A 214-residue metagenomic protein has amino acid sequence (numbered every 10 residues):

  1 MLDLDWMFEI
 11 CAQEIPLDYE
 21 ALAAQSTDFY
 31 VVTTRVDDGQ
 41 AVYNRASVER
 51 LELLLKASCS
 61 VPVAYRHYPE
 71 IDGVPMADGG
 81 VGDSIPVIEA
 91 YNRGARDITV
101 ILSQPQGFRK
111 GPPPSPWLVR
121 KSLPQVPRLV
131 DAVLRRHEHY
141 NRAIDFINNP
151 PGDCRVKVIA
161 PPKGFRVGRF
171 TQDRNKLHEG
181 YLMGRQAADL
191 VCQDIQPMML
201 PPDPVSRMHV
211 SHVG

Functional and structural regions predicted by a protein language model:
M1-G214: Patatin-like phospholipase
